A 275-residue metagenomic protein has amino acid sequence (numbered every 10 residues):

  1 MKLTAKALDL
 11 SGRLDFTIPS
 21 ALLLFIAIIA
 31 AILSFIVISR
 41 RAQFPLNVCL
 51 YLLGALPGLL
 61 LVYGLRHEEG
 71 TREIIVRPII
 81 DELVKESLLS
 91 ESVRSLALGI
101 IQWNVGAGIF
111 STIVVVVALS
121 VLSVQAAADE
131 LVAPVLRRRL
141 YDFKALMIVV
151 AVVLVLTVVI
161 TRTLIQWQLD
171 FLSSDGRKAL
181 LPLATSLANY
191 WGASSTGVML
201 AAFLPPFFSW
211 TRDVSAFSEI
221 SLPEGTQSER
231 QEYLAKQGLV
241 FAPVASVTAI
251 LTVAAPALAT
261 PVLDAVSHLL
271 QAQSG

Functional and structural regions predicted by a protein language model:
M1-G64: An N-terminal, globular interaction/scaffold subdomain
M1-K6, V62-S87, S120-A127, L156-G176 (+1 more regions): Membrane-helix interface motif
L3-I18, E82-G106, L136-L140, G176-S194 (+1 more regions): Membrane-interface segments at the starts/ends of alpha-helical transmembrane spans
A7-S11, I38-L53, V115-L169: Cytosolic-side membrane-entry/anchor segment at the start of a transmembrane helix
F25-I38, R66-T71, F110-A128, P205-S218: Membrane-water interface of transmembrane alpha-helices
Q43-A55, S95-G106, P134-L156, E229-L258: Loop-to-transmembrane boundary segments
L156-G238: Intrinsically disordered, low-complexity segments enriched in Gly and acidic/Ser/Thr residues that form flexible
F208-G275: Alpha-helical oligomerization segments
